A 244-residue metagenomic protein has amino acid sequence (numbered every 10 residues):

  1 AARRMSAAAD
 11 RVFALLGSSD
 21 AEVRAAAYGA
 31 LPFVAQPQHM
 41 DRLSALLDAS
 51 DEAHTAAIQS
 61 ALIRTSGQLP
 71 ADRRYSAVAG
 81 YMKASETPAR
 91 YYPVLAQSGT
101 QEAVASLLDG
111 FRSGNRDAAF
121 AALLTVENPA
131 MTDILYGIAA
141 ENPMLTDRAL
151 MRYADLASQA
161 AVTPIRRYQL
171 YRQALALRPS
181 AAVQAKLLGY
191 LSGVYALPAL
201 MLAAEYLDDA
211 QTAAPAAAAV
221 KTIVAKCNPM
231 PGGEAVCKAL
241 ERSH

Functional and structural regions predicted by a protein language model:
A1-A2, P32, I63, A96 (+4 more regions): Structural signature of alpha-helical solenoid repeat scaffolds
M5-G17, Q36-D48, Q68-M82, T100-F111 (+6 more regions): Amphipathic alpha-helical scaffolding segments comprising HEAT/armadillo-like alpha-solenoid repeats
S19-D20, S50-D51, T55, A84-E86 (+4 more regions): Short inter-helical turns and helix N-cap capping residues of alpha-solenoid HEAT/ARM repeat scaffolds
A61, A182, Q211-P215, A219 (+1 more regions): Localized chelating/binding microdomains that coordinate divalent metal ions or stabilize phosphate-bearing
G67, A154-S158, L207, K221-N228: Specific register positions within alpha-helical solenoid repeats of the TPR/Sel1-like families, i.e., one
A149, G193, A217-A219, N228-P229: Alpha-helical protein-protein interaction modules
